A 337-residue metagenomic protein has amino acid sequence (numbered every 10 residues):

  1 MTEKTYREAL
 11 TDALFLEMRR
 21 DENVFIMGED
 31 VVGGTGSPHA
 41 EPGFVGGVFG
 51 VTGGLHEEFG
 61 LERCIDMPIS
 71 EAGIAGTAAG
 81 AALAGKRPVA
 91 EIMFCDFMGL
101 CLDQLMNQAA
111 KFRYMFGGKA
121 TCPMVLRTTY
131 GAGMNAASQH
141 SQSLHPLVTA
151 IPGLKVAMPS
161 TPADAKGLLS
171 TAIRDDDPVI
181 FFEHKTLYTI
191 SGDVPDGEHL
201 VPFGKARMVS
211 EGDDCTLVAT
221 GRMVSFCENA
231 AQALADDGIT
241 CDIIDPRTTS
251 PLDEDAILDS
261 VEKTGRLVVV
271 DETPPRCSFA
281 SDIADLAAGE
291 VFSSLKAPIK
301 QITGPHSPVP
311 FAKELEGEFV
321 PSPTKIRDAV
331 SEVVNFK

Functional and structural regions predicted by a protein language model:
M1-P178, G317: Thiamine diphosphate
G28-D30, M67-I69, I92-M93, T128-Y130 (+9 more regions): Fold-independent oxyanion-binding glycine-rich loops and adjacent beta-strand/coil segments at enzyme active sites
T35-E58, A120-C122, K185-K337: Thiamine diphosphate
F97, L102, A110-Y114, L147-V148 (+6 more regions): Broad hydrophobic/π-residue packing in well-ordered secondary structure
P178-I180, I239: Short, structured loop/turn "capping" segments at alpha-beta junctions
